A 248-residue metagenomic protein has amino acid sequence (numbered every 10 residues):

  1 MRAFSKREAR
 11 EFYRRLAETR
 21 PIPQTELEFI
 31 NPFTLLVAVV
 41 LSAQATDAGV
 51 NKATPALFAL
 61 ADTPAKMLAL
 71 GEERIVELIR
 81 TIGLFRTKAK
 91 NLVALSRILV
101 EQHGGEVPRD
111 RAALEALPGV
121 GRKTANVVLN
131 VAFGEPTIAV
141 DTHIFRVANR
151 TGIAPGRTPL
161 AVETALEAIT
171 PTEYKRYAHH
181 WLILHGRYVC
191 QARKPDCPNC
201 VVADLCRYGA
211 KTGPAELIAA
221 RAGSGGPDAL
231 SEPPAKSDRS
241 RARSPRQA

Functional and structural regions predicted by a protein language model:
R2-R221, R239: Catalytic cores of DNA base-excision repair glycosylases
K211-A248: Short microdomains enriched in Cys/His and/or Lys/Arg
